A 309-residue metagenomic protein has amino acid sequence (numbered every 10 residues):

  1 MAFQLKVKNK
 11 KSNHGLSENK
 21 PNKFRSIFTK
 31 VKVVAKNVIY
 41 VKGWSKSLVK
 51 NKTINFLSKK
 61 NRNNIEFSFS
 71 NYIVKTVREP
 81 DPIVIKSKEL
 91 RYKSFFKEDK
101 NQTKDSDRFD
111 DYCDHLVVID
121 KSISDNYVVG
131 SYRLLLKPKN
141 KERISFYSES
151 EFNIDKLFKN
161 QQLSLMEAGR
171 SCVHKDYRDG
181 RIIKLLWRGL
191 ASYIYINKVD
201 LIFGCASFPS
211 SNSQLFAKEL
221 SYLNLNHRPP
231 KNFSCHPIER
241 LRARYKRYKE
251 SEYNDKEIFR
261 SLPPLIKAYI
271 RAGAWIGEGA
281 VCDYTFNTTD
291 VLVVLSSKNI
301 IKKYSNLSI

Functional and structural regions predicted by a protein language model:
M1-V33: Intrinsically disordered, low-structural-confidence terminal and linker regions
K23-P80: Conserved N-terminal entry element of GNAT/NAT acetyltransferase domains
K60-V129, L136: Short amphipathic alpha-helix that is part of the acyltransferase structural core
R108-V117, E142, F286-V291: A short helix-loop-beta-strand connector motif used in the catalytic cores of GNAT acetyltransferases and, in some
H115-V117, S131, L165, L292-V294: Conserved hydrophobic/aromatic beta-strand scaffold that supports enzyme active sites
V129-G130, E278: A structural microfeature
K137-A274, A280-V281, N287-T288: Acyl-donor binding region in acyl/amide transferases
L292-I309: Long, continuous compositionally biased terminal/linker segments
